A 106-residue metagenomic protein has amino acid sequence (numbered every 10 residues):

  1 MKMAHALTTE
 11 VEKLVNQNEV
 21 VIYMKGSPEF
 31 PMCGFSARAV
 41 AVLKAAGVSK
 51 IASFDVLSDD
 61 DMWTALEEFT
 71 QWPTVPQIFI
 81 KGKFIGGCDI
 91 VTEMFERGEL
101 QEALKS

Functional and structural regions predicted by a protein language model:
M1-K2: Short, Lys/Arg-enriched N-terminal segments with co-localized hydrophobic residues within the first ~10-30 amino acids
L7, W63, V75, F84-D89: Thiol/selenol-based redox catalytic cores and closely related redox-interacting motifs
E12-K50: Local sequence-structure signature of Cys/Sec-based thiol-disulfide redox active-site neighborhoods
Y23, Q77-K81: Acidic beta-strand-to-loop metal/phosphate-binding motif
V48-W63: Thiol-based oxidoreductase modules, predominantly thioredoxin-like and allied folds used for disulfide exchange
E68-T74: Thiol/disulfide oxidoreductase modules built on the thioredoxin-like
I80-S106: Non-catalytic, surface beta->alpha helical segment in thiol-disulfide oxidoreductase systems
